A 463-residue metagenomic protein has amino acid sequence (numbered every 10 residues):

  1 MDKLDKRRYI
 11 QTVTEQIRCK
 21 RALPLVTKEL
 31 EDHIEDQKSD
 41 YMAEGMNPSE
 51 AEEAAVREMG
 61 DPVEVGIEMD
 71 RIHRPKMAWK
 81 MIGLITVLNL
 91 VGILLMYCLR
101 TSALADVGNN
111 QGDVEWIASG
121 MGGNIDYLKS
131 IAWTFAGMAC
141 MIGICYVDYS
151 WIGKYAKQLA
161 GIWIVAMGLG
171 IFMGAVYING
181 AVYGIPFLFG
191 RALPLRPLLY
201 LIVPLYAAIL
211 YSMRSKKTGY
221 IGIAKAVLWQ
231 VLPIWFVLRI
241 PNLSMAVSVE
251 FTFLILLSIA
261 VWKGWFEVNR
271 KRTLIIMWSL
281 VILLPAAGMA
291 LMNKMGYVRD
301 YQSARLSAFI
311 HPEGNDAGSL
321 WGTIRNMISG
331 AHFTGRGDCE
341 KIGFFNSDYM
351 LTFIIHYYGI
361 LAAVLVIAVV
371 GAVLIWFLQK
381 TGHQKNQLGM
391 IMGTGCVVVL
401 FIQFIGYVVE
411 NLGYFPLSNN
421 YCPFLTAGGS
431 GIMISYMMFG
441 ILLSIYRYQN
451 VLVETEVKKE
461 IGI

Functional and structural regions predicted by a protein language model:
M46-N109: Cytosolic juxtamembrane regions of integral membrane proteins
V107-N109, G170-L193, Y297-A308, C339 (+1 more regions): Membrane-interfacial helix-loop-helix modules of multi-pass inner-membrane proteins that assemble, modify, or transport
A132-C140, H356-F377: Hydrophobic alpha-helical transmembrane segments
C145-A166, T218-A226, R272, I391: Interfacial loop-to-transmembrane-helix boundary motif in multi-pass membrane proteins
K225-P233, S244-N293: Hydrophobic alpha-helical segments of polytopic membrane proteins
R270-L365: Hydrophobic, glycine- and aromatic-enriched re-entrant/interface helices and adjoining loop segments
T381-N419, L425: Loop-to-helix entry and N-terminal half of a specific, functionally important transmembrane alpha helix in multi-pass
E410-F415, N420-I463: A juxtamembrane structural motif centered on a specific transmembrane helix
